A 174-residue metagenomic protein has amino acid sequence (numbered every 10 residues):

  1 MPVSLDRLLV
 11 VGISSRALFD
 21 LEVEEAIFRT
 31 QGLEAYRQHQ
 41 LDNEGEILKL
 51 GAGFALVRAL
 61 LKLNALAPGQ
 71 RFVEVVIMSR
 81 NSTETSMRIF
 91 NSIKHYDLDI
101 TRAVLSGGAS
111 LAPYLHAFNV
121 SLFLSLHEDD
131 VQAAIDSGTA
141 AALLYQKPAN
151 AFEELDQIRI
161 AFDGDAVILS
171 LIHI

Functional and structural regions predicted by a protein language model:
M1-A65: Hydrophobic, helix-prone linear segments
L8-I13, V73-V76, V120-L122, A141 (+1 more regions): Hydrophobic beta-strand segments of well-ordered beta-sheets in folded domains
L9-F19, I158-S170: Asp-based phosphoryl-transfer active-site loop
V23-Y36, R80-S106, Q132-D136, A142: Extended intrinsically disordered, low-complexity coil regions enriched in Ser, Thr, Gly, Ala and often Pro
L41, R88-D129, A142-A149: A cross-kingdom feature marking solvent-exposed beta-strand/loop segments within repeated, beta-rich binding/scaffold
L60-F90, A166: Substrate-recognition element of Asp-dependent hydrolases with the DxDx(T/V) motif
E154-D156: Short, small/polar residue-rich loop motifs at catalytic or cofactor-binding pockets
I172-I174: Conserved small/polar residues in nucleotide/adenosyl-binding loops
